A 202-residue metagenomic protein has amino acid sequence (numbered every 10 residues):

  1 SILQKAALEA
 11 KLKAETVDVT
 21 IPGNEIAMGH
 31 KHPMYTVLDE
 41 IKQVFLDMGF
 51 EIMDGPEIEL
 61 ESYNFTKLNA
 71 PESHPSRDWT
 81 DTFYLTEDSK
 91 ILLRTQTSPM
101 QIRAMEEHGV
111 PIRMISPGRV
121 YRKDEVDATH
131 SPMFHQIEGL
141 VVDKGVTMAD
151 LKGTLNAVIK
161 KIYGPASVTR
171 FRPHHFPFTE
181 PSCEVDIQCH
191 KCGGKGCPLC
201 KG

Functional and structural regions predicted by a protein language model:
S1-G202: TRNA-recognition modules of translation machinery and tRNA-sensing kinases, especially anticodon-binding
